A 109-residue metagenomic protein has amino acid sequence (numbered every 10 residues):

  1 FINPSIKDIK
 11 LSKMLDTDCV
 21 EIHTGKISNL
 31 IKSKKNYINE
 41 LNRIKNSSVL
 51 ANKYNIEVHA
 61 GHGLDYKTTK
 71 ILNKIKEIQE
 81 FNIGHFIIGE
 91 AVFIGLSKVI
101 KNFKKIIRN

Functional and structural regions predicted by a protein language model:
F1, E40, G61-H62, V92: Glycine- and other small-residue-rich loops at beta-strand/loop junctions that grip anionic moieties
F1-L50: Histidine/lysine/aspartate-rich catalytic loop segments that bind and position anionic ligands
N3-S5, G25-I27, I56-E57, G61-K67 (+1 more regions): Active-site beta-loop-alpha junctions enriched in small/polar residues
S5-L15, A60, L64-I78: Catalytic cores of alpha/beta
I6, L41, Y66, F93-S97: Electropositive phosphate-/nucleotide-binding environments in soluble metabolic enzymes
C19-I31, E77-L96: Glycine-rich phosphate-binding active-site loops on the catalytic face of alpha/beta enzymes
K32-Y37, G89-N109: C-terminal helical cap(s) of enzyme catalytic domains, especially alpha/beta-barrels
I44-H62, K104-I107: N-proximal accessory regions
